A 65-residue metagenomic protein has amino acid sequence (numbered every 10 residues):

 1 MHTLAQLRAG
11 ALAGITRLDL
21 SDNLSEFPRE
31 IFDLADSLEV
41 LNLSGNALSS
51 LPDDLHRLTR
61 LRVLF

Functional and structural regions predicted by a protein language model:
M1-G45, S49-F65: The feature captures the LRR N-terminal capping module
